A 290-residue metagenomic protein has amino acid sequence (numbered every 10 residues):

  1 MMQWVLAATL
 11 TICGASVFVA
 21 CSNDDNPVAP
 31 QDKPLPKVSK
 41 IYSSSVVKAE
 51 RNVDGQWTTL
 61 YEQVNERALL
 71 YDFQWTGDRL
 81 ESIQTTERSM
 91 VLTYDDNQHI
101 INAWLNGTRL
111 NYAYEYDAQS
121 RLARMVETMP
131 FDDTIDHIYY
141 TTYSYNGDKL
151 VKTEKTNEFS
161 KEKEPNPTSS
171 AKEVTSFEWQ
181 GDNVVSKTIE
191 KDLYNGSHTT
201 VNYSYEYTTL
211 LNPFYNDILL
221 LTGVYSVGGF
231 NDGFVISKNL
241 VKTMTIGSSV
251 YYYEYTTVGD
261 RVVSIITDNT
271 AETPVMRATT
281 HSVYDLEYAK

Functional and structural regions predicted by a protein language model:
M1-A8: Bacterial N-terminal signal peptides that target proteins for export
V17-A20: C-terminal motif of bacterial Sec signal peptides marking the signal peptidase cleavage site
N23-K290: Buried hydrophobic residues that stabilize the cores of well-folded domains
